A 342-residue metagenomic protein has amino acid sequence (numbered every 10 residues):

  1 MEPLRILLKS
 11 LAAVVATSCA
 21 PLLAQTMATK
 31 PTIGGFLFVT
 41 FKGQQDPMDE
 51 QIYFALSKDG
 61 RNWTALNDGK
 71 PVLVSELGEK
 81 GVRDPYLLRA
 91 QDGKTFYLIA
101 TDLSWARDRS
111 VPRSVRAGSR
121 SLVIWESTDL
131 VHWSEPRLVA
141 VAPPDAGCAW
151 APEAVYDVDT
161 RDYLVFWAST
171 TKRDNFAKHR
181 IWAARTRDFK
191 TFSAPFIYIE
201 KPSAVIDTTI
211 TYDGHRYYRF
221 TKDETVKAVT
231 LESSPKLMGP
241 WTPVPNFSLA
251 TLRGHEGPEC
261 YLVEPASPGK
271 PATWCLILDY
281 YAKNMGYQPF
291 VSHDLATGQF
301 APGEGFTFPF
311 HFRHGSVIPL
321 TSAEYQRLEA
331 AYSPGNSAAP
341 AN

Functional and structural regions predicted by a protein language model:
M1-L8: Twin-arginine (Tat) signal peptide motif
K9-P21: Bacterial N-terminal signal peptides
Q25-N342: Carbohydrate-active catalytic/glycan-binding domains of CAZyme proteins, especially the secreted or lumenal ectodomains
